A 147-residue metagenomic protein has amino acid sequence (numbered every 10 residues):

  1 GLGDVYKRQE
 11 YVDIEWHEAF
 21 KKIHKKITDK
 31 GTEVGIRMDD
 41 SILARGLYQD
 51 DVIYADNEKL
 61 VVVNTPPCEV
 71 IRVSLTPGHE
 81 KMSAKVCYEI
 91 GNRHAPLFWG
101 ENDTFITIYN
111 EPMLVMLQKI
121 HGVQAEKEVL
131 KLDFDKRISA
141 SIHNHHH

Functional and structural regions predicted by a protein language model:
L2-Y6: Short, small-residue-biased leader/transition segments that mark boundaries at the very start of proteins
I27-I42: Short, structured beta-strand/loop micro-motifs enriched in basic residues and often containing a Trp
A44-L47, I53: Short, well-ordered loop/turn sites that connect or cap secondary structure elements
L47, L75-I90: Short amphipathic alpha-helix segments
V52, N57-E58: Short, surface-exposed secondary-structure boundary micro-motifs
V62-T76: Short glycine-/aliphatic-rich beta-strand segments at the starts of folded cytosolic domains
A84-D133: Helix-rich interaction surfaces within compact, conserved domain-sized segments that mediate assembly or partner
K136-H147: Histidine-centered metal-binding segments
